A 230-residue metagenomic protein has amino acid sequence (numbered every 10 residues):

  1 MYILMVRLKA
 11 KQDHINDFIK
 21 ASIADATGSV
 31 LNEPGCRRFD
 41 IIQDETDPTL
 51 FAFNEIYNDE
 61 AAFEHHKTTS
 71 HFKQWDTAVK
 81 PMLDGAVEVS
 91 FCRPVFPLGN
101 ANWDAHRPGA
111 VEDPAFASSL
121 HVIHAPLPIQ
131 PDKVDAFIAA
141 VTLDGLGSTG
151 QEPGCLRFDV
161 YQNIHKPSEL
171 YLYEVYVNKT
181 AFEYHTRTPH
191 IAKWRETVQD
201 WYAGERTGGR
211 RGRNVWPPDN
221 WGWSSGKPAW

Functional and structural regions predicted by a protein language model:
M1-A21, N32, P94-F96, W216 (+1 more regions): Hydrophobic, helix-prone linear segments
Y2-K9, R38-K67, H121-P128, R157-T188: Short, well-ordered beta-strand segments in beta-rich or mixed alpha/beta enzyme and ligand-binding folds
Q12-H14, P131-K133, T180: Short, acidic/polar linear motifs in exposed loop/turn regions
N16-I19, E64-H66, V134-I138, H185: Solvent-exposed, non-transmembrane alpha-helical starts
A24-R38, I56-F91, G147-L156, V175-R213: An amphipathic, aromatic/His-enriched active-site/gating alpha helix that lines ligand/cofactor pockets
I41-T49, Q74-S119, D159-S168, K193-W230: Glycine-rich beta-strand-turn "strand-cap" elements at beta-sheet edges
P108-L156: Surface-exposed interaction/gating patches
